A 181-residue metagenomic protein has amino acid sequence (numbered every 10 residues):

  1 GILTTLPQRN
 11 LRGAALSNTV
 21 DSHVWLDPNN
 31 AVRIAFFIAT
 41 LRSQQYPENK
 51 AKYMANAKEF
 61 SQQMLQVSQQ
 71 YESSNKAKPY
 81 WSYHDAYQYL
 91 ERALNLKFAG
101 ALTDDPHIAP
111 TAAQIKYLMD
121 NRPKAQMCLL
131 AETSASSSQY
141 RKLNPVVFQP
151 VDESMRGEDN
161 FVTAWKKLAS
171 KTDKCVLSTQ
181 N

Functional and structural regions predicted by a protein language model:
G1-N181: Extracytoplasmic metal-acquisition and chelation regions
